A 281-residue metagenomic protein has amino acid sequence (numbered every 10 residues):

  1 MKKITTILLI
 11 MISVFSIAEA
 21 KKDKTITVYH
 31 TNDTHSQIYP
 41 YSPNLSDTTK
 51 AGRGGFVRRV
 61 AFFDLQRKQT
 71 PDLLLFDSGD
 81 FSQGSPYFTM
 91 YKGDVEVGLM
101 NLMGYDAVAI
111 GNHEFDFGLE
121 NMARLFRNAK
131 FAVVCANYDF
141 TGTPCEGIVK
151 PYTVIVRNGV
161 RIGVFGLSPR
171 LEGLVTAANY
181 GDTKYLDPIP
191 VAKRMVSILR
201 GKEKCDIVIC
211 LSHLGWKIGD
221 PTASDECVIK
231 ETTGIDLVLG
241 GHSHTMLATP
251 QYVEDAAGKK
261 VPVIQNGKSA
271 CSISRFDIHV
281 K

Functional and structural regions predicted by a protein language model:
M1-K22: Bacterial Sec-dependent N-terminal signal peptides
A20-K281: Acidic, metal/ion-coordinating pockets
